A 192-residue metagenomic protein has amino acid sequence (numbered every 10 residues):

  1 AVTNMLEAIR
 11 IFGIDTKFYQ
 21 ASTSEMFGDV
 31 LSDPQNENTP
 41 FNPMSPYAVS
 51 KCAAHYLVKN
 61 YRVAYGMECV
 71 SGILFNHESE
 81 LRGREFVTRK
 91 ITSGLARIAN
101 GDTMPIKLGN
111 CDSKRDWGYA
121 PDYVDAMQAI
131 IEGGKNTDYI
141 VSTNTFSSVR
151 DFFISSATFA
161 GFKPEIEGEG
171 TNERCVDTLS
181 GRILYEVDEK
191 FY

Functional and structural regions predicted by a protein language model:
A1-V2, M127: Conserved internal alpha-helix within the Rossmann fold of NAD(P)-dependent oxidoreductases
T3-Q20, E25-I73, E78-R82: Catalytic helix-loop patch of NAD(P)-dependent Rossmann-fold dehydrogenases
V87-K90, G94-Y192: C-terminal substrate-binding subdomain of Rossmann-fold SDR/epimerase-dehydratase oxidoreductases
